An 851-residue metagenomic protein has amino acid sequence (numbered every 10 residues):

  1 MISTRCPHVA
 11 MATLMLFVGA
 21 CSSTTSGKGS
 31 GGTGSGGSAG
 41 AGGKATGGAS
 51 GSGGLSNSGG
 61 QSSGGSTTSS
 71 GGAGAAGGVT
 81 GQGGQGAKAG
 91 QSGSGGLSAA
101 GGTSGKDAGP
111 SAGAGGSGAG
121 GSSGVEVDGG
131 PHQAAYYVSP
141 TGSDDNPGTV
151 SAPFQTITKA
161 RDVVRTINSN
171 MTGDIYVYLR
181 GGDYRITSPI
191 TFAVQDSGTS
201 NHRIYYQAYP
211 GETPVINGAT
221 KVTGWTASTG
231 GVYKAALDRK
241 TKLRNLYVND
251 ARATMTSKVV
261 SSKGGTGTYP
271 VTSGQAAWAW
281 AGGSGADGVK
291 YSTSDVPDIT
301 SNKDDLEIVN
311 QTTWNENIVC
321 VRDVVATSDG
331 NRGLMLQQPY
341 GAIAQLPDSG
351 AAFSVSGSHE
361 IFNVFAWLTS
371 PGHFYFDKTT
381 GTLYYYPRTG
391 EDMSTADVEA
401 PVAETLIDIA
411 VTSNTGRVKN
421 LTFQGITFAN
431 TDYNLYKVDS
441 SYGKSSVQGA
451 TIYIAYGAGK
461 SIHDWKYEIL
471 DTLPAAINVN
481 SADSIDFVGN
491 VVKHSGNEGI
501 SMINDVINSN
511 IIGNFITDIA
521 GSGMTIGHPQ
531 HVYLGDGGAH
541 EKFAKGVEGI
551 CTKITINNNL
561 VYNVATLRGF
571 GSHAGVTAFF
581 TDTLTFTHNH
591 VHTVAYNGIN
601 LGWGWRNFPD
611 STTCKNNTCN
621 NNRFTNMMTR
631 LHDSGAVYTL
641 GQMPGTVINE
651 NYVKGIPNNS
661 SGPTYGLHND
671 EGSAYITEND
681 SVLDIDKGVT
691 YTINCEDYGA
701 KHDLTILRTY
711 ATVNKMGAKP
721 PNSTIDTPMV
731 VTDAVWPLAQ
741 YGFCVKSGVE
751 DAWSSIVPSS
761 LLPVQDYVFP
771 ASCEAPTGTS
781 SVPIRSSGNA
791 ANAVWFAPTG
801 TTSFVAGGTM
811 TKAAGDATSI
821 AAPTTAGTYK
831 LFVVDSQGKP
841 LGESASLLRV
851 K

Functional and structural regions predicted by a protein language model:
L16-A134: Ser/Thr-rich, Pro/Gly/Ala-heavy low-complexity intrinsically disordered linkers and tails of secreted extracellular
A135-S481, D486, Y533-G538, K542-K545: Extracellular polysaccharide-degrading/modifying enzymes targeting complex plant/algal/animal polysaccharides
S188-P189, E404, D432-V438, P474 (+11 more regions): Short glycine/acidic-rich loop motifs that flank beta-strands on beta-rich extracellular proteins
V260, N434, N659-L762: Extracellular beta-rich repeat passengers
K419-N430, H463, D483-N497, V506-G521 (+8 more regions): Right-handed parallel beta-helix
S772-G778: Short, solvent-exposed loop/linker segments at the N-terminal edge of repeated beta-sheet extracellular domains
S786-N792: Short proline/glycine-enriched turn/loop motifs at strand-loop junctions of beta-rich domains
K830-V834: Extracellular recognition modules
